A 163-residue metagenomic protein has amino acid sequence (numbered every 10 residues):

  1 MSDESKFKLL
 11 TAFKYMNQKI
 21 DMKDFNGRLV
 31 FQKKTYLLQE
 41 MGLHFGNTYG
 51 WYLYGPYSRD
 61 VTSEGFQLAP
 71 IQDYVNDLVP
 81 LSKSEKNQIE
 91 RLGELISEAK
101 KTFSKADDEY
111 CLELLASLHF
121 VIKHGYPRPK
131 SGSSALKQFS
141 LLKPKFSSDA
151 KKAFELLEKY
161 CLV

Functional and structural regions predicted by a protein language model:
M1-V163: Domain-edge interaction signal
